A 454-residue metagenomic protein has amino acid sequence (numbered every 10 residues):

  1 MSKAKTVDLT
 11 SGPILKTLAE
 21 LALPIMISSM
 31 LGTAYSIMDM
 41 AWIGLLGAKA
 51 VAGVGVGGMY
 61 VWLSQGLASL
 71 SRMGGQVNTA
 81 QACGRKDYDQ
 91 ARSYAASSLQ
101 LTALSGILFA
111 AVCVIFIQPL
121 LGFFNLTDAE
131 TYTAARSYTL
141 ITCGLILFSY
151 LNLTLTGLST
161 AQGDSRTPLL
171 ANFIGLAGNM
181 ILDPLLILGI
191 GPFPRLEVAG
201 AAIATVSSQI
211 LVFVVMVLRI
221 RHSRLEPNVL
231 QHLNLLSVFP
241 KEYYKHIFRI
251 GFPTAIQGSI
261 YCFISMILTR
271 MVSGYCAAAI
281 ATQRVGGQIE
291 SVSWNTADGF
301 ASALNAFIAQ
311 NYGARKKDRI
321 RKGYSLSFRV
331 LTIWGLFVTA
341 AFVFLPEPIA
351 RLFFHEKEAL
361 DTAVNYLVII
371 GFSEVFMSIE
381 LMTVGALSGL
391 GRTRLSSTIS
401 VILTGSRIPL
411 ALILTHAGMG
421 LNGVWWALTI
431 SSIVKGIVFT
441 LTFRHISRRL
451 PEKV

Functional and structural regions predicted by a protein language model:
M1-A22, T79-L145, F193-F252, I308-S373 (+1 more regions): Short alpha-helical transmembrane segments in multi-pass integral membrane proteins
S11, L15-A34, M38, Y60-L67 (+8 more regions): Residue-level signal for short hydrophobic patches within transmembrane helices of multi-pass membrane transporters
E20-S36, I141, G175, S208-V212 (+4 more regions): Transmembrane helical elements of multi-pass membrane transporters/channels
M30, A34-A52, L121-A129, L185-L196 (+5 more regions): Helix-terminus/linker motif at the lipid-water interface of multi-pass membrane proteins
G32, S36-D39, I43, Q65-R72 (+16 more regions): Alpha-helical transmembrane segments and their lipid-water interface positions in multi-pass membrane proteins
I43-W62, Y94, A129-A134, V198-A199 (+5 more regions): Interfacial/gating helices of multi-pass transporter permease domains
V51-A111, S149-P168, T269, I280-A340 (+2 more regions): Small-residue-rich hydrophobic transmembrane alpha-helices
S69-R72, T142-T160, P168-L176, A201-M216 (+4 more regions): Short runs within selected transmembrane alpha-helices of multi-pass transporters and secretion channels
